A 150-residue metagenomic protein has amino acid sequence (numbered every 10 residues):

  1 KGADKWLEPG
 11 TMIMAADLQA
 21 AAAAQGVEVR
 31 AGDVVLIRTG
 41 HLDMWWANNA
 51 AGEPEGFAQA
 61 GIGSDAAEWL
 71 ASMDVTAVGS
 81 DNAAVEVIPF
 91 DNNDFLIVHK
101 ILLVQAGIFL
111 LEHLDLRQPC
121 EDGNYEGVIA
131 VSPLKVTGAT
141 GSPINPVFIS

Functional and structural regions predicted by a protein language model:
K1-S150: Active-/binding-site microenvironments in catalytic and ligand-binding cores
